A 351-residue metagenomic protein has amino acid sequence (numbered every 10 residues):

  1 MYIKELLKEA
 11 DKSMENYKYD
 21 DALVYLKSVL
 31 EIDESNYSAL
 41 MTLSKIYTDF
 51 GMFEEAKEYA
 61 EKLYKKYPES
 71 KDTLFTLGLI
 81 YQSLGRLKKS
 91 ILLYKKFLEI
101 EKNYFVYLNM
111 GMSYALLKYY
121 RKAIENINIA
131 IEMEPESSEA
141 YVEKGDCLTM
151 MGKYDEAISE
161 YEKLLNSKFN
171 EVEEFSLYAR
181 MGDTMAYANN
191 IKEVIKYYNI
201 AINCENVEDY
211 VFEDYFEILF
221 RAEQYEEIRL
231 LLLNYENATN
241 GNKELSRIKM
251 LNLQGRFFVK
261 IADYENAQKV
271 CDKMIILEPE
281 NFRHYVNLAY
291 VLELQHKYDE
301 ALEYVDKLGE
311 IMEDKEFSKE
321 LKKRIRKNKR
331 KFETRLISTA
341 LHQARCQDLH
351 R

Functional and structural regions predicted by a protein language model:
K4, S38, D72, F105 (+7 more regions): Start-of-helix register in tetratricopeptide repeats
E34, P68, E101-K102, P135 (+6 more regions): Short coil turns that delineate tetratricopeptide repeat
